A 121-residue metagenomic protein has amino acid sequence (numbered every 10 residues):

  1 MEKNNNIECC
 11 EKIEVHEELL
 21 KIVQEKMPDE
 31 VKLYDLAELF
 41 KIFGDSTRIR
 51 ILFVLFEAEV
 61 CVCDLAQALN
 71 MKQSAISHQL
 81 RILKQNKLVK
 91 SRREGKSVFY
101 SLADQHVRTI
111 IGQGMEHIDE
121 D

Functional and structural regions predicted by a protein language model:
M1-F43: N-terminal leader segment of winged-helix/HTH proteins
P28-S74, V98-Q105: N-terminal helix-turn-helix DNA-binding core of bacterial DNA-binding proteins
F40, S101-D121: Conserved segment of winged-helix/HTH DNA-binding domains
G44, I76-Q79, G114: Generic structural signal for conserved hydrophobic packing positions in ordered secondary structure
Q67, H78, K84-Q85: Alpha-helical residues within the helix-turn-helix
Q73-R81, R93: Recognition helix of helix-turn-helix DNA-binding domains
K84-E94: Beta-hairpin "wing" of winged helix-turn-helix
